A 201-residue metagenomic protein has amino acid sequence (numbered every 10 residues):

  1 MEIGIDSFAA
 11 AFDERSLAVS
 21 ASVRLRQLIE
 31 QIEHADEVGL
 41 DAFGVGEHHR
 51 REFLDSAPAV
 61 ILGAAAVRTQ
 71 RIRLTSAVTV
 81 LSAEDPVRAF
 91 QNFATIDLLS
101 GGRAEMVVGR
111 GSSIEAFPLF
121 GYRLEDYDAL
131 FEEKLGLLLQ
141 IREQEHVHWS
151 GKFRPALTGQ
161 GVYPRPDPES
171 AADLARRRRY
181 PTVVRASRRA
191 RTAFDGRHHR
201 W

Functional and structural regions predicted by a protein language model:
M1-T75: N-terminal beta1-alpha1-beta2 module of alpha/beta enzyme domains
E2-G4, D41-A42, R71-V78, R103-V107 (+2 more regions): Structural preference for beta-strand elements that scaffold enzyme active sites
A11-R26, T79-V87, P168-R179: Active-site mouth loops of central-metabolism enzymes
G46, R110, R197-H198: Conserved residues at the C-terminal ends of beta-strands
H49, T79, G111-S113: Catalytic metal-binding/acid-base residues of hydrolase active sites
H49-S56, L81-V87, W201: Acidic-and-aromatic substrate-binding clefts and catalytic sites of carbohydrate-active enzymes
D85-T192: Internal, glycine-rich beta/alpha segment that forms the wall or movable "lid" of small-molecule/cofactor binding
R176, H198-H199: Catalytic-core regions of glycoside hydrolase
